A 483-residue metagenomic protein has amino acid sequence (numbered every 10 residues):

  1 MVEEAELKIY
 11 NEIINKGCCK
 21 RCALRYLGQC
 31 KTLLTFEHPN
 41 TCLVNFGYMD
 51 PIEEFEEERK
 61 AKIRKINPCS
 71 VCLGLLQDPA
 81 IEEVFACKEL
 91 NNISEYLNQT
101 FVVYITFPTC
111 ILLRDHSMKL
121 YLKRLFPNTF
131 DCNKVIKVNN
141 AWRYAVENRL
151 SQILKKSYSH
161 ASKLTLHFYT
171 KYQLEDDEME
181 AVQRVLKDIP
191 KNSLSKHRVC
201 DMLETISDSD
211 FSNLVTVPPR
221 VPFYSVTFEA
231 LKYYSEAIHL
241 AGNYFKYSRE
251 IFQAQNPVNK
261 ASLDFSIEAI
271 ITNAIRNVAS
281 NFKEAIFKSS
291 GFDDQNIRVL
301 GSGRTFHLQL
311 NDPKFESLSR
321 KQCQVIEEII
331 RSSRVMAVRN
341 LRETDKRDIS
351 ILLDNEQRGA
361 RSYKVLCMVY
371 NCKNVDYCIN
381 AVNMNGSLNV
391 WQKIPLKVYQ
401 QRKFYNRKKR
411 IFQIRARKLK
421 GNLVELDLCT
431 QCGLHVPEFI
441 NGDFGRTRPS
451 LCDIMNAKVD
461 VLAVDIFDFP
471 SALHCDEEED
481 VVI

Functional and structural regions predicted by a protein language model:
V2-I483: Non-catalytic RNA-recognition surface used by pseudouridine synthases
